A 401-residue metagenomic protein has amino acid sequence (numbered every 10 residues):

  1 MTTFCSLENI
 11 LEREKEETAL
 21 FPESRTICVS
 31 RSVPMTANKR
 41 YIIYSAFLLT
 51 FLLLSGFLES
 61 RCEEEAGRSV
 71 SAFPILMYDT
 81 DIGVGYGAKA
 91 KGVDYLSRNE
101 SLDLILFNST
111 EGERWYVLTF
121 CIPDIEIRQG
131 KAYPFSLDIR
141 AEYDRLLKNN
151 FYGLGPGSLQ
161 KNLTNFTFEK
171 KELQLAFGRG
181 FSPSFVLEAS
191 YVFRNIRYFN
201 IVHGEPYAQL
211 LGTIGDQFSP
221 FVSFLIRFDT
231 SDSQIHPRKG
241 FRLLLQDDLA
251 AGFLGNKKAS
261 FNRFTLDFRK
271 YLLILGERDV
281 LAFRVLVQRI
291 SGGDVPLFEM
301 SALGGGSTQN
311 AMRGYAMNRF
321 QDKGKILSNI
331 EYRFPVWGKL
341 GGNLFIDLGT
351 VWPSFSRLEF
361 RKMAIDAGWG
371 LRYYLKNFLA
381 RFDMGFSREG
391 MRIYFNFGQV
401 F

Functional and structural regions predicted by a protein language model:
S45-S55: Bacterial N-terminal signal peptides
E63-S69, Y95-S101, I125-S136, P183-V186 (+4 more regions): Short loop/turn motifs that connect adjacent beta-strands in outer-membrane beta-barrel proteins
E64-A72, M77-F218, L379-R381, S387-F401: Gram-negative/organellar outer-membrane beta-barrel architecture
R68, I82-Y86, G112-Y116, T167-L173 (+9 more regions): Residues that define the transmembrane beta-barrel architecture of outer-membrane proteins
V70-A72, E100-L104, A132-I139, F185-A189 (+9 more regions): Transmembrane beta-strands of outer-membrane beta-barrel proteins
P74-L76, A88-G92, V117-I122, L173-R179 (+8 more regions): Residues on the lipid-exposed face of transmembrane beta-strands in outer-membrane beta-barrel proteins
I105-L106, S158-L163, P206-T213, L249-N256 (+2 more regions): Extracellular loop and loop/strand-boundary signature of outer-membrane beta-barrel proteins
V222-V336, W352: C-terminal outer-membrane beta-barrel translocator/porin domains of Gram-negative envelope proteins and their
